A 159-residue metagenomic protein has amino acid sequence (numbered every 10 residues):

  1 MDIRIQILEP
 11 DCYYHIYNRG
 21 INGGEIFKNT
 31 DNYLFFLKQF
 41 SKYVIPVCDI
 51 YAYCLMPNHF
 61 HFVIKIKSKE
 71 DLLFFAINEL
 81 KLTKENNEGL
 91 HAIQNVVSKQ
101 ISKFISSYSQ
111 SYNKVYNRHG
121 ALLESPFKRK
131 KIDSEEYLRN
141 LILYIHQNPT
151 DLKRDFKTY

Functional and structural regions predicted by a protein language model:
M1-Y159: Short catalytic/metal-binding and nucleic-acid-binding patches
